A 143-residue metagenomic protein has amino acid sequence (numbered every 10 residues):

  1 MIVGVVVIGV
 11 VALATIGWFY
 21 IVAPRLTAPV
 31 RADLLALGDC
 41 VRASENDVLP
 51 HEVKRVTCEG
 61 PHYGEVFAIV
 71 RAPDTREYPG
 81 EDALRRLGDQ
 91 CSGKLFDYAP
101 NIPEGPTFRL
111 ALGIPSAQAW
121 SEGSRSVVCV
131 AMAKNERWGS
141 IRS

Functional and structural regions predicted by a protein language model:
I2-G4, A12-S143: Primary mode marks residue(s) on the alpha4-beta5-alpha5 output face of response regulator receiver
